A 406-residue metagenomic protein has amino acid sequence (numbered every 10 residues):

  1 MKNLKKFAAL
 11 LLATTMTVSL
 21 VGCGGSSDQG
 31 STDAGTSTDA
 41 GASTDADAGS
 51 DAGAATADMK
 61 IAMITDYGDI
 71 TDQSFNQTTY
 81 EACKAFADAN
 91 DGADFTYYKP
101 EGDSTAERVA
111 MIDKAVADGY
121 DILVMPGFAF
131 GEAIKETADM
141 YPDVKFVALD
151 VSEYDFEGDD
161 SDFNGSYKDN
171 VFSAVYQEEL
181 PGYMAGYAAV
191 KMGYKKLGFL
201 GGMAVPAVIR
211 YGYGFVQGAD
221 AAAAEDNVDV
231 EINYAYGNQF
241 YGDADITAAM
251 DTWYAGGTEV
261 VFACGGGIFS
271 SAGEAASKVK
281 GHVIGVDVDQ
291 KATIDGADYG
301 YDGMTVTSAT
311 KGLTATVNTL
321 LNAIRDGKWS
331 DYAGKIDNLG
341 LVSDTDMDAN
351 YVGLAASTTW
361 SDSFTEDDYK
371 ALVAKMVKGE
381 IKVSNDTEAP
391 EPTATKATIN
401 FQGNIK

Functional and structural regions predicted by a protein language model:
M1-L11: Bacterial N-terminal signal peptides that target proteins for export
V18-G22: C-terminal motif of bacterial Sec signal peptides marking the signal peptidase cleavage site
D28, D33-A34, T38-K406: A residue-level marker of the well-folded mature domains of exported/periplasmic proteins
